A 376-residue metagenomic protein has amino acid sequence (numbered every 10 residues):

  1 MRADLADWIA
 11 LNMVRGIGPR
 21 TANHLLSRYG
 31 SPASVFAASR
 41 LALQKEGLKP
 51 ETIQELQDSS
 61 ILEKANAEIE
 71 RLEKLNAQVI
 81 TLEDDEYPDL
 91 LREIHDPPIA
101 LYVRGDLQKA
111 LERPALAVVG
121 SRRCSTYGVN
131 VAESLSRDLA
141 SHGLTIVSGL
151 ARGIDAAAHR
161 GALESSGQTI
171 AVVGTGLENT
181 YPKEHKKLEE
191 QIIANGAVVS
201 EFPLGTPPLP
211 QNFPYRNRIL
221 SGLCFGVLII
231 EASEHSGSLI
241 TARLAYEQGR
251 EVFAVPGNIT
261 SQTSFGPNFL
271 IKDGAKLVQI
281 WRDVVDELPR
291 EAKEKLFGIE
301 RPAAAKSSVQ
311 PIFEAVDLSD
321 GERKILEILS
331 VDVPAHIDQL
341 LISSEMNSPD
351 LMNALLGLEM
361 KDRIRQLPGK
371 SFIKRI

Functional and structural regions predicted by a protein language model:
M1-D4, E73, T81-I376: Glycine-biased, small-residue-rich flexible motifs in mid-sequence functional cores and linkers
M1-D85, K361-R363, P368-K370, R375-I376: Short, small/acidic-rich helices and loops at N termini and domain boundaries of DNA replication/processing enzymes
